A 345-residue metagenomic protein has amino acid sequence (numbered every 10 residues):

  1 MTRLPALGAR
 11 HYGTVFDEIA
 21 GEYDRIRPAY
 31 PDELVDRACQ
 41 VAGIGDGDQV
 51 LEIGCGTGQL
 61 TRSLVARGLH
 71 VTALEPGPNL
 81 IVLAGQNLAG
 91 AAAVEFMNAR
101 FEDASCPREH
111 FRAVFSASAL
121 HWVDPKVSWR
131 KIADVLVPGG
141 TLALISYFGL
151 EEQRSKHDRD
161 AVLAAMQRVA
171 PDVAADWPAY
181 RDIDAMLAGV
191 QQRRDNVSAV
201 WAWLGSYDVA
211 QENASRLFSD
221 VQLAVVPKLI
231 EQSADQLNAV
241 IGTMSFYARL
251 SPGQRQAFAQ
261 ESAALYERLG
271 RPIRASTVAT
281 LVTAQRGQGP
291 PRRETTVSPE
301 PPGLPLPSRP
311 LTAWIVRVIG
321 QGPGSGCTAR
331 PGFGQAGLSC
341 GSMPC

Functional and structural regions predicted by a protein language model:
M1-G45: Conserved class I S-adenosyl-L-methionine
Q49-L51, T57-A104: Class I SAM-dependent methyltransferase SAM/SAH-binding core
A104-V114: A short acidic, Gly/Pro-enriched loop at the edge of an enzyme's catalytic core that lines a small-molecule cofactor
R112-K126: A short SAM/SAH-binding and catalytic strip from SAM-dependent methyltransferases
W129-P138: A short glycine-rich, Lys/Arg-flanked "PGG" loop and its adjoining helix->strand segment in the class I
G139-P227: Conserved catalytic/acceptor-binding region of the Class I
R194-W314, C340: Conserved Class I S-adenosyl-L-methionine
